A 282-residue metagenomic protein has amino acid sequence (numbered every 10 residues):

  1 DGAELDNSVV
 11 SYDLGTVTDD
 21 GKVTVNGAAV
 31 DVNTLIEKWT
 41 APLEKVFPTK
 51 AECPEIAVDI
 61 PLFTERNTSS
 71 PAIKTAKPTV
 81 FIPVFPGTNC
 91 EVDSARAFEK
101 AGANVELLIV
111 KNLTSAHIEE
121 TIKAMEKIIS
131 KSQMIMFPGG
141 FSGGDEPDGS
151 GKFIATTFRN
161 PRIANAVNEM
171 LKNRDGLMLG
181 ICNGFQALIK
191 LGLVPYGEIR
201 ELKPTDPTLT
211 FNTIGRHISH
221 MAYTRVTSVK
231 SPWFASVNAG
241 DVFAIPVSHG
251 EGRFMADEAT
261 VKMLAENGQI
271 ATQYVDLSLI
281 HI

Functional and structural regions predicted by a protein language model:
D1, L14, V80, I154 (+3 more regions): Conserved structural-core and active-site-/substrate-pathway-adjacent residues in large, well-folded domains of enzymes
D1, Y12-D19, F243-A256: Acyl-group transfer acyltransferase/transacylase scaffold of fatty acid/polyketide systems
G2-T79, G87, R96: Intein/HINT protein-splicing elements and their conserved insertion hotspots or analogous self-processing inserts
A3-G27, E106-N112, D206-G215, Q273: Beta-strand->loop->alpha-helix junctions that form or flank phosphate-binding loops in nucleotide-handling enzymes
L5-D6, T16, A72-A76, K127-I129 (+6 more regions): Solvent-exposed alpha-helices and their adjacent loops that cap or buttress functional pockets in soluble metabolic
F63-S150, R225, F234-A235, D241-A244 (+2 more regions): Extended, subdomain-level signal for the structured scaffold at the beginning of enzyme domains
P138, S142-P232: Cysteine-nucleophile active-site neighborhood
I280-I282: Conserved small/polar residues in nucleotide/adenosyl-binding loops
